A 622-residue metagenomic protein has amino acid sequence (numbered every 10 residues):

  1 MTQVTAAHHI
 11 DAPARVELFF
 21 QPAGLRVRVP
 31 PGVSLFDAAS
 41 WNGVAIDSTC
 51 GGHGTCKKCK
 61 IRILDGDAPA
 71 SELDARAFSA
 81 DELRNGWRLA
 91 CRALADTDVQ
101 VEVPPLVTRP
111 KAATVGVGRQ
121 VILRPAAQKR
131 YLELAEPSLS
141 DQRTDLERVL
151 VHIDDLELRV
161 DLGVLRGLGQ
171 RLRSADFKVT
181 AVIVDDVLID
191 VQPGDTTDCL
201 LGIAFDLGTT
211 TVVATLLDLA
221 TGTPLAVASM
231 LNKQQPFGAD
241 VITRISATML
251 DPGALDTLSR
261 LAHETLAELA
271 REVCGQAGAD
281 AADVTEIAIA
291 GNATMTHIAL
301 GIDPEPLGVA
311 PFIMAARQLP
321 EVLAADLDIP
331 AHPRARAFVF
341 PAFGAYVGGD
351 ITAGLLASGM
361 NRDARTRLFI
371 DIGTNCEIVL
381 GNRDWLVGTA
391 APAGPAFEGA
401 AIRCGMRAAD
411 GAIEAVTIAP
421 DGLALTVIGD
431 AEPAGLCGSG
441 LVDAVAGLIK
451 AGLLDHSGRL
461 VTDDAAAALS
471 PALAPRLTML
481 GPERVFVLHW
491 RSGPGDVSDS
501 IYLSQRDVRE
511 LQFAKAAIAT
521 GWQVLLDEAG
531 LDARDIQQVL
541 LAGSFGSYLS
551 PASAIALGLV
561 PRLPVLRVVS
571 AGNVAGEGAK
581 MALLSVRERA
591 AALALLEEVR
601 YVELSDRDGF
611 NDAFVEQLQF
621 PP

Functional and structural regions predicted by a protein language model:
M1-A7, V16, A77-A204, T209 (+6 more regions): Nucleotide/phosphate-binding catalytic cleft detector across ATP-hydrolyzing and phosphate-transferring enzymes
V44-E72, A80-T97: Local cysteine-cluster metal-coordination motifs and their immediate loop/turn environment, predominantly Fe-S cluster
F205-T210, A214-L216, G222-I242, E305-L319 (+3 more regions): Glycine-rich phosphate-binding loop of actin/hexokinase-like ATP-binding domains
K233-Q276, A401-C404, A412, T417 (+2 more regions): N-terminal phosphate-binding loop and adjacent alpha-helix
G291-P306, A474-P475, L531, G543-P564 (+1 more regions): Short glycine/threonine-rich loop-to-helix capping motif typified by GTGT followed within a few residues by an Asp-Pro
A342-A357, K515-A516, V568-E603: Glycine-rich phosphate-binding/hydrolytic loop that grips phosphoryl groups
N382-D384, D527, L531-L595: Catalytic phosphate/nucleotide-handling subdomain of diverse soluble enzymes
I449-V524, E528: A contiguous, well-structured pocket-lining segment that forms one wall/lid of small-molecule binding clefts in soluble
